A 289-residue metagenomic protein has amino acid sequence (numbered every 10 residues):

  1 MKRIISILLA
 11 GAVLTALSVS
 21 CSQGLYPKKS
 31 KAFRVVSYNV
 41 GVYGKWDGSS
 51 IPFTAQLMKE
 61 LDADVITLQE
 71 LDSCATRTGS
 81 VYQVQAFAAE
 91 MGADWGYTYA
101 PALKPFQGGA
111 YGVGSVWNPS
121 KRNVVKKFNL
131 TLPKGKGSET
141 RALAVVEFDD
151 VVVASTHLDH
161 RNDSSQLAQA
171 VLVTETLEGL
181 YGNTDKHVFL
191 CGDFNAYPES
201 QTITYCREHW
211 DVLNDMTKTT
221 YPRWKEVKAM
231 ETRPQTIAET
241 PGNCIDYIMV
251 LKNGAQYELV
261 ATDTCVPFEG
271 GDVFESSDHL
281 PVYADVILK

Functional and structural regions predicted by a protein language model:
M1-I4, L8: Positively charged n-region of N-terminal signal peptides that target proteins for export
S18-E90, K104-G109, E175, V188 (+2 more regions): N-terminal, active-site-proximal structural segment of metallo-dependent hydrolase catalytic domains
R34-S37, D64-Q69, T98-Y99, V113-S115 (+7 more regions): Structural recognition of the beta-strand scaffold that forms the well-ordered cores of secreted hydrolase catalytic
D47, L71-A154, A261-T264: Structured beta-strand-rich core segments of catalytic domains in phosphoester-bond hydrolases
A55-Q56, S164-E178: Alpha-helical scaffold elements lining the catalytic groove of polysaccharide deacetylases
K59-A63, A88-G96, K121, E175-G182 (+1 more regions): Sec-exported extracytoplasmic/periplasmic mature domains
S164, E178-F189, A196-K289: Metal-dependent phosphoester-hydrolase catalytic domains
